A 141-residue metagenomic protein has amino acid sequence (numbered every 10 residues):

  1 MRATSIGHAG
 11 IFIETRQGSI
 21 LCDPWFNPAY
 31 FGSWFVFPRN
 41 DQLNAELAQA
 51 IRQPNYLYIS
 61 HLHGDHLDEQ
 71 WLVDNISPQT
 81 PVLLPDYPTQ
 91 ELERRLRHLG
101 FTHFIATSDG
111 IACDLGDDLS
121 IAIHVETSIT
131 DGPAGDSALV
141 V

Functional and structural regions predicted by a protein language model:
M1-T4: Extreme N-terminal starter segment of soluble prokaryotic enzymes
I6, G10-R16, I111-V141: Catalytic core of the metallo-beta-lactamase
G18, S77-P81, F101: A short helix->loop->beta-strand "cap" motif at the edges of active sites that frequently abuts
G18-Y58, L62, E69-W71, D131: Pre-active-site segment of Zn-dependent metallo-hydrolases
Q70-N75, R95: A short acidic, amphipathic alpha-helical/loop segment
T80-T89: Short internal beta-strands
L92-T102: Short, aromatic/basic amphipathic alpha-helical patches
H103-S108: Short acidic-hydrophobic, aromatic-tinged amphipathic segments that line or gate anion-handling sites
